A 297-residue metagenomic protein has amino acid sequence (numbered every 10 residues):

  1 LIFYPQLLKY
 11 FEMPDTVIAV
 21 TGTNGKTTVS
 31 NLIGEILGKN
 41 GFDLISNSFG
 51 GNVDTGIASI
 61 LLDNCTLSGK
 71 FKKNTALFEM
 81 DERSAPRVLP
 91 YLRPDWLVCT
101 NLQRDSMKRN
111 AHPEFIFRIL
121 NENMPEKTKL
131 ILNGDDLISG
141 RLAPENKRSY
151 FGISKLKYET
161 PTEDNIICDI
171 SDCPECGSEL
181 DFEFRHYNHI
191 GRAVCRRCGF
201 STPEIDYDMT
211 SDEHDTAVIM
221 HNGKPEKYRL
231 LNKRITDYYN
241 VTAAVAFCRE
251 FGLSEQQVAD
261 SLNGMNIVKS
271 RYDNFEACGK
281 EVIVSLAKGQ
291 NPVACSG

Functional and structural regions predicted by a protein language model:
I2-G152, K157-S171: Phosphate-binding loop of NTP-binding sites
T27-I36, D208-P225: Acidic-glycine-rich active-site phosphate/pyrophosphate-binding loop
I33, L37, I57-L61, V241-F251 (+1 more regions): Buried hydrophobic packing segments
D63, A244, F275, K288-C295: Conserved mixed alpha/beta catalytic, RNA-binding, or beta-rich assembly cores of soluble enzyme, regulatory
Y91-N101, H189-P203, N232-N263: A conserved, hydrophobic alpha-helical segment in the catalytic core of large ATP/adenylate-utilizing enzymes
S154-V218, Y228-L231: Cys/His-rich short segments
I167, V268, L286-G297: Active-site beta-alpha connecting loops in nucleotide-dependent enzymes
F200, S211-E213, F247-I283, A287: Gly/charged, well-structured mid-domain segments that form the phosphate/adenylate-handling core of ATP-dependent
